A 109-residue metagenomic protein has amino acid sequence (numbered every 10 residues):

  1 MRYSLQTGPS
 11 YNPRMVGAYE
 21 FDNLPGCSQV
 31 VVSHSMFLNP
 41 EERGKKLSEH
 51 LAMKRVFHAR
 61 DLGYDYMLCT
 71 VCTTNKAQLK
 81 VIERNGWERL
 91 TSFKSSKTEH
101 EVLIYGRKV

Functional and structural regions predicted by a protein language model:
M1-Q29: Acetyl-CoA-dependent GNAT
Q29-P40: Conserved acetyl-CoA binding element of GNAT-fold acetyltransferases
L38, G44-F57, R84: Conserved acetyl-CoA-binding loop-helix of GNAT-fold acetyltransferases
A59-V71: Conserved GNAT acetyl-CoA-binding A-motif
C69-L79, S96-K97: Conserved beta-strand-loop-alpha-helix junction that forms the acyl-donor binding cleft
E83-S92: Conserved acetyl-CoA-binding loop of GNAT-fold acetyltransferases
S95-V109: C-terminal "cap" of GNAT-fold acetyltransferases
